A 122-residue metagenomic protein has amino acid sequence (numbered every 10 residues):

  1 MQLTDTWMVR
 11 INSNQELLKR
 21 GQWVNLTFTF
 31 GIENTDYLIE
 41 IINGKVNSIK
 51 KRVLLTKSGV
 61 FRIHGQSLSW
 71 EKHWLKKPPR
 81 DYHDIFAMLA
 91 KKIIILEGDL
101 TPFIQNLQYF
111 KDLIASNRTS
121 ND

Functional and structural regions predicted by a protein language model:
M1-D122: Feature captures hydrophobic
